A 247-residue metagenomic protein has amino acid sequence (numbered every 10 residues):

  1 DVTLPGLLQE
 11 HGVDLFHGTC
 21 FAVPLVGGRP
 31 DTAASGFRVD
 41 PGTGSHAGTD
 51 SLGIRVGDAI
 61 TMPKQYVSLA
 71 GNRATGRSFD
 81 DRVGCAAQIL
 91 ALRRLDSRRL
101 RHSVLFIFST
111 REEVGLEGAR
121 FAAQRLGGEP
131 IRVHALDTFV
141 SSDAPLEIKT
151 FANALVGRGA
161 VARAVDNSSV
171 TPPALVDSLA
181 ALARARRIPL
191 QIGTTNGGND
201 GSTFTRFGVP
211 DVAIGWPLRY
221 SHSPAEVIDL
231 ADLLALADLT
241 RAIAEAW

Functional and structural regions predicted by a protein language model:
D1-W247: N-terminal hydrophobic/helix-forming segments and targeting peptides
